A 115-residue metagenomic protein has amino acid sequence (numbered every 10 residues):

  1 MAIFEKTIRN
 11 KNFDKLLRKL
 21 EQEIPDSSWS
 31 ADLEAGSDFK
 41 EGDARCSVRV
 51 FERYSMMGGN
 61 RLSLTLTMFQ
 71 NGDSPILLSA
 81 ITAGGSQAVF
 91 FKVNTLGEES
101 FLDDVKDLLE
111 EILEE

Functional and structural regions predicted by a protein language model:
M1-S28: Terminal, regulation- and interaction-focused segments at domain boundaries
K6, V48-R49, I76-L78: A broad, low-specificity signal marking well-ordered, structured residues that form hydrophobic/aromatic
N10-F13, R53, N71, A83-G85: Generic structural motif
K11, K15, R61, L96 (+1 more regions): Conserved active-site and cofactor/substrate-binding residues in soluble primary-metabolism enzymes
L17-E21, L66, K106: A generic alpha-helix structural signal
E21-T65, G72: Ser/Thr-rich, low-complexity intrinsically disordered terminal regions
G58-V93: Beta-strand/loop substructures that line and gate deep hydrophobic ligand-binding cavities in soluble
A88-E115: A conserved amphipathic terminal alpha-helix motif
